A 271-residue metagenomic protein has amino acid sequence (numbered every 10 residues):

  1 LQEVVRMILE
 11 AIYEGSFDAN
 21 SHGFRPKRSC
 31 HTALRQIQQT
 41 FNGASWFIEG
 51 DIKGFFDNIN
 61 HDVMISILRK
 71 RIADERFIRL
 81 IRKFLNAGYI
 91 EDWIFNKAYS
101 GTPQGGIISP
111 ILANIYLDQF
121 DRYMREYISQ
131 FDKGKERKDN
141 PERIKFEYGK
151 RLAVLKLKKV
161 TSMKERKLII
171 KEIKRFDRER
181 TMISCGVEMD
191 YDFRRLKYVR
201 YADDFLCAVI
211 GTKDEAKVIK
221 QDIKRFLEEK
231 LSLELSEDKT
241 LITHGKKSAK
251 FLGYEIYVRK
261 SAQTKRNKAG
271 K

Functional and structural regions predicted by a protein language model:
L1-K271: Non-catalytic terminal/accessory segments
